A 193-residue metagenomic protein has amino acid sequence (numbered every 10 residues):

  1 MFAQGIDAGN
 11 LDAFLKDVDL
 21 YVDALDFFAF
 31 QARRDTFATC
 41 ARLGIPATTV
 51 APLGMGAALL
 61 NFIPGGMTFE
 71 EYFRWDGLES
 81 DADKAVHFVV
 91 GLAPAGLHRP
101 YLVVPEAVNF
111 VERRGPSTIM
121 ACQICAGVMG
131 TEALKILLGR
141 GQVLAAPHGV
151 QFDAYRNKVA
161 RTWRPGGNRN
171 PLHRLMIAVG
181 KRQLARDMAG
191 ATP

Functional and structural regions predicted by a protein language model:
M1-L20, A24-R33: A structured beta-alpha segment of the ubiquitous adenosine-cofactor-binding alpha/beta core
D17-V18, P64-F69: Short, hinge-like loop/turn segments at secondary-structure boundaries
L20-I63: ADP-ribose/adenylate-binding Rossmann-like module
P52-A57, V128, E132, Q151-K158: Glycine-rich beta-alpha junction loops
P64-G66, I124-G141: Oxidoreductase and adenylate-handling cofactor-binding alpha/beta cores
F69-I124: A conserved mid-domain beta-alpha-beta active-site/ligand-binding segment of alpha/beta enzyme cores
I136-P193: Phosphate-binding loop/pocket of nucleotide- and phosphate-handling active sites
